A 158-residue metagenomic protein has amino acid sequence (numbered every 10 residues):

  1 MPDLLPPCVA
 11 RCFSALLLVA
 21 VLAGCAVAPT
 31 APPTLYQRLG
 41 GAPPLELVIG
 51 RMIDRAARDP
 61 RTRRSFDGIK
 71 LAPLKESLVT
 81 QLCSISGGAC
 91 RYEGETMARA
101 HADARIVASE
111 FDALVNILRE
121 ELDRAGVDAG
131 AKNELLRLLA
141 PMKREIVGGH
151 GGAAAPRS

Functional and structural regions predicted by a protein language model:
M1-L16: Bacterial N-terminal signal peptides that target proteins for export
V21-G24: C-terminal motif of bacterial Sec signal peptides marking the signal peptidase cleavage site
A26-P29: Bacterial signal peptide processing site
A31-T80, R124: Post-signal-peptide N-terminal segment of Sec-exported extracytoplasmic proteins
A72-L74, L78-E145: Compact alpha-helical subdomains of small soluble proteins
A140-S158: Short terminal or interdomain "cap/linker" segment that borders an active site or interface and mediates
